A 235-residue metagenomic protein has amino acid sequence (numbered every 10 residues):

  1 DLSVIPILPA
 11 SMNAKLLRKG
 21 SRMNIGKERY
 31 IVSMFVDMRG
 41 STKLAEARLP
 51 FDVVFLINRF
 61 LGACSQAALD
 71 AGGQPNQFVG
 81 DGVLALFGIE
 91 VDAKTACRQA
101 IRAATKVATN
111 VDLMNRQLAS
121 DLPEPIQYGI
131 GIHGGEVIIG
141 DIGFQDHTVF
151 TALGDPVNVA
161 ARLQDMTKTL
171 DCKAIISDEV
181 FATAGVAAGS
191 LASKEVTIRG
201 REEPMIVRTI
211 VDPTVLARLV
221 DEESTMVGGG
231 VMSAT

Functional and structural regions predicted by a protein language model:
D1-R29: Regulatory cytosolic signal-relay segments
M12, V53, F60, V79 (+5 more regions): Helical mechanochemical/support elements of P-loop NTPase systems and associated helical scaffolds
N24-R102, F150, K168: Catalytic NTP-binding/metal-coordinating core of nucleotidyl cyclase/transferase enzymes
S33, V83, Y128-G134, V207: A structural signal for short, well-ordered beta-strand segments
A71-G72, N76-V79, A108-G131, K168-L170 (+2 more regions): Catalytic core regions of nucleotide second-messenger enzymes
K94-C97, I101, L122, G129 (+2 more regions): Catalytic-core segments of nucleotide cyclases and related cyclic-nucleotide turnover enzymes
V107-N110, M114-Q117, Q145, V159 (+3 more regions): Conserved, well-folded catalytic cores of nucleic-acid-processing and energy-transducing macromolecular machines
V137-I139, T167-T235: Cytosolic regulatory/linker segments at or just downstream of nucleotide-handling modules in signal-transduction
